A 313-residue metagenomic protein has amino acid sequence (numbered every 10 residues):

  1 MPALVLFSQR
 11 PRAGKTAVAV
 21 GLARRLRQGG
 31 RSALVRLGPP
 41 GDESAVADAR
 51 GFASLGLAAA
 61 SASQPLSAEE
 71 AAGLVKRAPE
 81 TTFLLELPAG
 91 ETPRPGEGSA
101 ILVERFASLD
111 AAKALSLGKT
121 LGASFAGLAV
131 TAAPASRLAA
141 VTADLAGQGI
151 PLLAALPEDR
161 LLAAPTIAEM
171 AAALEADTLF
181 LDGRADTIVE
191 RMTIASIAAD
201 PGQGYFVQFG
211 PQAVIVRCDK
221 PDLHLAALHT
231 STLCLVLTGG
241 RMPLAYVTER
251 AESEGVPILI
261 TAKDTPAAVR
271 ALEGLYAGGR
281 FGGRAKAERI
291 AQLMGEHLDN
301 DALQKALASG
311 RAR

Functional and structural regions predicted by a protein language model:
A3-A13, A17-L74, A123, V141-D144 (+2 more regions): N-terminal phosphate/diphosphate-binding loop that engages ATP/GTP or pyrophosphate donors across diverse enzyme folds
A3-V5, S32-L34, L57-A60, T81-F83 (+7 more regions): Structural motif
F7-T16, R105-S108, A213-V216, G240-R241: Short, glycine-rich nucleotide/cofactor-binding loops
V18, L22, L26, A112-K119 (+1 more regions): Short, composition-biased local secondary-structure segments
P65-E97: Phosphate-binding/switch loop-helix module in NTP-utilizing enzymes
T82, L87, E91, A155-D219 (+1 more regions): Non-catalytic interface/targeting segments
P88-A155, D219-G282: Conserved catalytic-core segment of NTP-binding enzymes
